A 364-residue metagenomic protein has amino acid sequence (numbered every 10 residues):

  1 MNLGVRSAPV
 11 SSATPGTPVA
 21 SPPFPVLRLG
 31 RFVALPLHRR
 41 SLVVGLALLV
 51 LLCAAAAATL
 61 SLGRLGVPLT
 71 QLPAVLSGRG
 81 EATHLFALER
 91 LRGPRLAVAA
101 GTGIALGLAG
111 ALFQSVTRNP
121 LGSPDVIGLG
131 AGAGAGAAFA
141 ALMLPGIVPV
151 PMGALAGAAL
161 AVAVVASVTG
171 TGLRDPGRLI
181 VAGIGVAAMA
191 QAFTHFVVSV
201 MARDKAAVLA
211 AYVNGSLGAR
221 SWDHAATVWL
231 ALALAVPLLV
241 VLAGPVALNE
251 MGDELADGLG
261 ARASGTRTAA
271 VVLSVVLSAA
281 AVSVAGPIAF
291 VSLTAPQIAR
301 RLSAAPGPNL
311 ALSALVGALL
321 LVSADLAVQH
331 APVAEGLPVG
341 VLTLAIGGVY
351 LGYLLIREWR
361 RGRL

Functional and structural regions predicted by a protein language model:
N2-L364: Alpha-helical transmembrane segments in inner-membrane proteins
